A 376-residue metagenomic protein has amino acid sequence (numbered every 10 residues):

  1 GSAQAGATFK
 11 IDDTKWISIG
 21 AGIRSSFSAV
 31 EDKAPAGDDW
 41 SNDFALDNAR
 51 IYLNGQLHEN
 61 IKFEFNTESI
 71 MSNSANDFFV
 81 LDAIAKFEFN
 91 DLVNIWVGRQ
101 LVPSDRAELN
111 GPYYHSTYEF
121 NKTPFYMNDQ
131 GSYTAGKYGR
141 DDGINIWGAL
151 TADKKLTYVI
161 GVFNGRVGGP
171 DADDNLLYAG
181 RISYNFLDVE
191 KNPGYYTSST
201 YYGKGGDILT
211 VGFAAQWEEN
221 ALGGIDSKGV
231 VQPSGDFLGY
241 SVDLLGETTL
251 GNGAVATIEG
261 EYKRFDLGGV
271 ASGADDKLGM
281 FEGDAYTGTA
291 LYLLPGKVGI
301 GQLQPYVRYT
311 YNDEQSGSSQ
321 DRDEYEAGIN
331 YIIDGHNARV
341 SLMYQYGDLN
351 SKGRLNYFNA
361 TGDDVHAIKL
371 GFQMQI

Functional and structural regions predicted by a protein language model:
G1-A5: Sec/Tat signal peptide C-region and signal peptidase I cleavage site
G6-N192, R264, F281-G296, Q302-Y325 (+3 more regions): Outer membrane beta-barrel
D12, S183-Q315, D323-Y325: Detector for outer-membrane/organellar transmembrane beta-barrel domains, recognizing the amphipathic beta-strand
K33-A36, F125-Q130, G223-G229, A271-A274 (+2 more regions): Extracytoplasmic loops and strand-loop junctions of Gram-negative outer membrane beta-barrel proteins
D153, G251, V298, I333-G335 (+1 more regions): A generic beta-sheet turn/junction motif
Y178-V189, G362-I376: Outer-membrane beta-barrel "beta-signal"
R322-H336: C-terminal structured "cap/appendage" subdomains that terminate the fold
H336-L370: Predominantly the C-terminal beta-signal and adjacent terminal strand-loop region of outer-membrane beta-barrel
